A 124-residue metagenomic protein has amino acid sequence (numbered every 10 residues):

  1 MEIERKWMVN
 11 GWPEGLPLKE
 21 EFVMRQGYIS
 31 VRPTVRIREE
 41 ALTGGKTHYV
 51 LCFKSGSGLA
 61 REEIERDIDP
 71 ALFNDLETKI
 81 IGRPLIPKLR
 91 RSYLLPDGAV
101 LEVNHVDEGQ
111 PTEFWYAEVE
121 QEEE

Functional and structural regions predicted by a protein language model:
M1-E124: Phosphate-end processing signature that detects enzymes handling 5′-triphosphorylated RNA and polyphosphate
